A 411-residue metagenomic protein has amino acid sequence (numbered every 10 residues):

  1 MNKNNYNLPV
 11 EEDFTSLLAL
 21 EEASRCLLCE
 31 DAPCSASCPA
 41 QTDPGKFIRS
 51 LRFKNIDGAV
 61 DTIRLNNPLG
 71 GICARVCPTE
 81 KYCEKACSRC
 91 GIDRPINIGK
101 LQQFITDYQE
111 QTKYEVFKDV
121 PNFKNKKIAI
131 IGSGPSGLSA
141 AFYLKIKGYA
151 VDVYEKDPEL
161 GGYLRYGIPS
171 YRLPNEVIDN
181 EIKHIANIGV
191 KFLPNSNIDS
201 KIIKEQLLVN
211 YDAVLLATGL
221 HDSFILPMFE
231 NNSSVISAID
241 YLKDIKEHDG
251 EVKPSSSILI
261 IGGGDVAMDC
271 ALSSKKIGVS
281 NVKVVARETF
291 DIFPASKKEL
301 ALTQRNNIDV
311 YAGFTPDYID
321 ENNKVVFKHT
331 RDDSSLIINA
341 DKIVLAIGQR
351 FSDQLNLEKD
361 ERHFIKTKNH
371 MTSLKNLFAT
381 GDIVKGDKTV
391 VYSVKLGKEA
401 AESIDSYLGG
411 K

Functional and structural regions predicted by a protein language model:
A36, T42-K118, A186, P194 (+1 more regions): Glycine/serine-rich phosphate-binding loop and adjoining beta1-alpha1 elements at the start of nucleotide-handling
F123-S133, S256-I261: Beta1/beta-strand and adjacent pyrophosphate-binding region of the FAD-binding site in flavoprotein oxidoreductases
K127-A150, A267-K275: N-terminal Rossmann-like FAD-binding beta1-loop-alpha1 element of flavoenzymes
A150-V153, D157-I188, A271-Y318: Rossmann-like dinucleotide-binding cores of NAD(P)H-dependent redox enzymes
P194-E205, G313-N323: A conserved short coil-to-beta-strand element within the FAD-binding core of flavoproteins
L207-A213, D333-K342: Core beta-strand elements of the Rossmann-like FAD/NAD(P) dinucleotide-binding domain in flavoenzyme oxidoreductases
S233-S255, K342-Y392, E402: FAD-site-proximal beta/loop scaffold in flavoenzymes
C270-V285, V391-K411: Internal hydrophobic alpha-helix adjacent to the cofactor/substrate pocket in enzyme cavities
